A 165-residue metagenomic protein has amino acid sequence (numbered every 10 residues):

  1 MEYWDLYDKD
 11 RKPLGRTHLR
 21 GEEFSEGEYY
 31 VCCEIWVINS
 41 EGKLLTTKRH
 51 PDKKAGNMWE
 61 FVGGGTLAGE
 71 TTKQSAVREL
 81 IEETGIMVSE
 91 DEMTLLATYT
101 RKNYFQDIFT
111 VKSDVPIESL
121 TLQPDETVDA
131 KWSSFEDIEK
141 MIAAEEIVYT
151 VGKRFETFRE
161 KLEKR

Functional and structural regions predicted by a protein language model:
M1-E34, S40: Acidic, metal-coordinating catalytic segment for phosphate/diphosphate chemistry, firing primarily on the Nudix
W4, G27-E28, K43, M58 (+1 more regions): A residue-level structural signature of the nucleotidyltransferase/glycosyltransferase Rossmann-like core
D10, N39-G42, H50, K112-I117 (+1 more regions): Short loop segments at secondary-structure junctions
G21, G56-N57, A68, L95 (+1 more regions): Nudix hydrolase/Nudix homology domain
C32-G63: A glycine-rich, hydrophobic loop/mini-helix early in the fold
L45-T46, F61-T94: The catalytic Nudix box helix
